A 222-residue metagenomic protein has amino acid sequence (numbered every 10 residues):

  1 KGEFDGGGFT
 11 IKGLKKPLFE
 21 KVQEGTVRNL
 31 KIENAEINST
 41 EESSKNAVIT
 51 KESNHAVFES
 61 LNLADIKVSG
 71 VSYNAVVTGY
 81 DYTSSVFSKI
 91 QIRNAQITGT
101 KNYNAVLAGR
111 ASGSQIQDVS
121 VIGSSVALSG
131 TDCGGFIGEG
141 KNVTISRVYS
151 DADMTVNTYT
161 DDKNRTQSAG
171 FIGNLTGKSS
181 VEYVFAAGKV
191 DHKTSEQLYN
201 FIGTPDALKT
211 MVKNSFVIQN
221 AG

Functional and structural regions predicted by a protein language model:
K1-G222: Predominantly extracellular beta-rich ligand-binding scaffolds that present long acidic/polar faces for carbohydrate
